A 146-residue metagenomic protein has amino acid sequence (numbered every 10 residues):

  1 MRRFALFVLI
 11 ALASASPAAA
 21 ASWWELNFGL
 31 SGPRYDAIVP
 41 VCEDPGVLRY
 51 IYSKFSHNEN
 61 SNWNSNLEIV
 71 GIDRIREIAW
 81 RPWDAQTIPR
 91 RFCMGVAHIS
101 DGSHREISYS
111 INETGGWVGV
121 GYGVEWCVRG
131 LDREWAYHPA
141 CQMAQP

Functional and structural regions predicted by a protein language model:
A5-A15: Bacterial N-terminal signal peptides
S16-A20: Sec/Tat signal peptide C-region and signal peptidase I cleavage site
A21-I88: N-terminal secretory signal peptides
N64-L67, H98-R105: A short, structured loop/turn motif at beta-sheet edges
I88-M94: Short, hydrophobic/aromatic-rich segments at coil-to-beta transitions
V96-H98, S110: Residue-level recognition of well-ordered beta-strand positions that form the cores of beta-sheet-rich folds across
S103-G123: Extracytosolic low-complexity repeat regions of secreted or lipid-anchored proteins
W117-P146: C-terminal partner/receptor-binding element of secreted or periplasmic proteins
